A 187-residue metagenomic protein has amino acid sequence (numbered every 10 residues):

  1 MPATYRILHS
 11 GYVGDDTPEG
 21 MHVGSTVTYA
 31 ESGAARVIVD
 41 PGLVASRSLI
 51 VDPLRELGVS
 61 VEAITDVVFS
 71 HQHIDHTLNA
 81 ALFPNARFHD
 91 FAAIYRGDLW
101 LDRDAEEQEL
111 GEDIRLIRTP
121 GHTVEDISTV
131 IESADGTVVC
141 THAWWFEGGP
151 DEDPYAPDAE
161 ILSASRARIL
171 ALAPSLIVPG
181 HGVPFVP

Functional and structural regions predicted by a protein language model:
M1-A34, A167-L176, P187: Zn-dependent metallo-beta-lactamase
I7-S10, S25-E31, V37-I38, D104-S133: Core dinuclear metal-dependent hydrolase active-site scaffold
P18-E19, V23-G24, P41-E112: Active-site HxH/HxHxD metal-binding segment of metal-dependent hydrolases
A30, D40, I64, H71 (+4 more regions): Divalent metal-coordination and catalytic microenvironments
R36-D40, F88-D90, I114-L116, V138-T141: Short hydrophobic-aromatic micro-motifs
R36-V37, A63-D66, A173-S175: Short active-site oxyanion
A45, R118, V124-P187: Metallo-beta-lactamase
